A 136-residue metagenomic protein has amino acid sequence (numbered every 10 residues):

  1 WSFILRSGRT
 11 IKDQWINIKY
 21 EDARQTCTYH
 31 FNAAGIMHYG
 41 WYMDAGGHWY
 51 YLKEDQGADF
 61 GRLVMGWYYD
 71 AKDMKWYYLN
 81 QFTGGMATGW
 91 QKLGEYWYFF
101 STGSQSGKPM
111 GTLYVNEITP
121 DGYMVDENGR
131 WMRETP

Functional and structural regions predicted by a protein language model:
W1-P136: Extracellular adhesion/carbohydrate-binding repeat motifs centered on closely spaced tryptophans
